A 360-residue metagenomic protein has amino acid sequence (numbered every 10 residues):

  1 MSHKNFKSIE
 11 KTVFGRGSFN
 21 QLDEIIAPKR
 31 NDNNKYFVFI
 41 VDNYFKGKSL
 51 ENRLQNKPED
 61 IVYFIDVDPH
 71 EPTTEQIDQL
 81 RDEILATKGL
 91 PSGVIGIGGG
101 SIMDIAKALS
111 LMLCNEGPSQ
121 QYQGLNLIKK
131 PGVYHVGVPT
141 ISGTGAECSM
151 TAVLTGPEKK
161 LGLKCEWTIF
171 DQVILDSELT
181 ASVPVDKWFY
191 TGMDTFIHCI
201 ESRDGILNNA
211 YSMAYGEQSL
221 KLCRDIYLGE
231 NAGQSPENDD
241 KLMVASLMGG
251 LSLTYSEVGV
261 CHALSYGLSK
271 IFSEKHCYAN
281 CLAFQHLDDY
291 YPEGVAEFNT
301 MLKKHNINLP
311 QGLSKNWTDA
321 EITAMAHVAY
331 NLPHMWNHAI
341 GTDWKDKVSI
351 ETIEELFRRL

Functional and structural regions predicted by a protein language model:
M1-G93: ATP/NTP phosphate-donor binding region
S92-K107, T140-A146: Glycine/serine-rich anion-binding loops at beta->alpha junctions that coordinate negatively charged ligand groups
I97-G99, N126, S273-A279: Active-site nucleophile and cofactor-binding loops and adjacent substrate-binding regions of central metabolic enzymes
D104-E116: DPxDG-like acidic metal-binding loop motif
C114-N208: A glycine/threonine-rich phosphate-anchoring loop and its flanking beta-alpha core in nucleotide/phosphate-binding
S202-H305: Active-site segments that bind and position negatively charged phosphate/pyrophosphate groups
E297-L360: C-terminal charged capping/lid subdomain of soluble metabolic enzymes
